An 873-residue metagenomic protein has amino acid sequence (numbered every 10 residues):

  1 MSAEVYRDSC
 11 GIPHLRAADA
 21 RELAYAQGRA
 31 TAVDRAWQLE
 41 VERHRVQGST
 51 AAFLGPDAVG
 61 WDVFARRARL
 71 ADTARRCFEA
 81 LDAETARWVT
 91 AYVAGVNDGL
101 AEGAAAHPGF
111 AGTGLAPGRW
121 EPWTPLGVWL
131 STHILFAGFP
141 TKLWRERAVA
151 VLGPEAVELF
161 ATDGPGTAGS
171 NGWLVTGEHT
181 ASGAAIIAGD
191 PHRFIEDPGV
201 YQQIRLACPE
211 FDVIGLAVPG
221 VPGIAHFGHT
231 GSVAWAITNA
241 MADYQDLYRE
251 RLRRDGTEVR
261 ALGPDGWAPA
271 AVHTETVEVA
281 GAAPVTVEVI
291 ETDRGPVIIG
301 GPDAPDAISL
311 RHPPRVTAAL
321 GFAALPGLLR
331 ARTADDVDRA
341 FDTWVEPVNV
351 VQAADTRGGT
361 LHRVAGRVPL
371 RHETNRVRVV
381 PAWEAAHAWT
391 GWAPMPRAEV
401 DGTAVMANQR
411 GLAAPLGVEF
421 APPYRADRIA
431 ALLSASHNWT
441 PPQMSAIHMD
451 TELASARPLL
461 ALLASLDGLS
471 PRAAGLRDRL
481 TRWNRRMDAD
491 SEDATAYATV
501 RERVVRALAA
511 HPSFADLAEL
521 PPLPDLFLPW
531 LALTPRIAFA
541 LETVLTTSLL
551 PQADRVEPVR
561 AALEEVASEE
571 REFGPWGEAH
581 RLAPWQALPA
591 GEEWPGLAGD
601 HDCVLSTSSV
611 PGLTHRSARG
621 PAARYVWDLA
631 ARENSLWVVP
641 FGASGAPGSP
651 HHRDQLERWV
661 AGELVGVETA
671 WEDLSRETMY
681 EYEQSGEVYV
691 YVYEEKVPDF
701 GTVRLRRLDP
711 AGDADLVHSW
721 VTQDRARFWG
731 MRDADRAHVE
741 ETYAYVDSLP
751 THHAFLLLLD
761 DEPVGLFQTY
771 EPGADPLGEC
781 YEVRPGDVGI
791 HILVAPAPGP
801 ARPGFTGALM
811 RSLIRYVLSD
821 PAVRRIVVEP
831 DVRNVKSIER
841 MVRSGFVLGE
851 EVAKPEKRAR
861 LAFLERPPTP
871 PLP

Functional and structural regions predicted by a protein language model:
M1-A461, L469-R472, D478, R482-Y689: C-terminal/peripheral segments of proteins
Q684-A711, P871-P873: Conserved N-terminal entry element of GNAT/NAT acetyltransferase domains
S748-G789, L793-P798: Acetyl-CoA-dependent GNAT
E771, E829, V847-L861: Conserved catalytic-core motifs of GNAT/GCN5-like acyltransferases
G786, K854-P873: C-terminal "cap" of GNAT-fold acetyltransferases
A801-Y816, E839, R843: Conserved acetyl-CoA-binding loop-helix of GNAT-fold acetyltransferases
S819-P830: Conserved GNAT acetyl-CoA-binding A-motif
V832-E850: Conserved active-site alpha-helix within GNAT-family acetyltransferase domains
